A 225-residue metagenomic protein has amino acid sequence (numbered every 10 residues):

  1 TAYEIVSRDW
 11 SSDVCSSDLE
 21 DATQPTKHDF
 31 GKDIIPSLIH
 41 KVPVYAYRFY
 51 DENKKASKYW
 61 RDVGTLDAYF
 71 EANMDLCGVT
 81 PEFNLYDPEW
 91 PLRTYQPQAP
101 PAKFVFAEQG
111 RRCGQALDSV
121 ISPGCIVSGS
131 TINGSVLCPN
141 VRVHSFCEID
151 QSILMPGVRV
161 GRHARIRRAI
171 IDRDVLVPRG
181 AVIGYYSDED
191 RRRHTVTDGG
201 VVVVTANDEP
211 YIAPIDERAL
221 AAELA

Functional and structural regions predicted by a protein language model:
T1-C15: Single conserved hydrophobic/aromatic residue that forms the stacking wall/gate of nucleotide- or nucleobase-binding
E20-A225: Left-handed beta-helix
